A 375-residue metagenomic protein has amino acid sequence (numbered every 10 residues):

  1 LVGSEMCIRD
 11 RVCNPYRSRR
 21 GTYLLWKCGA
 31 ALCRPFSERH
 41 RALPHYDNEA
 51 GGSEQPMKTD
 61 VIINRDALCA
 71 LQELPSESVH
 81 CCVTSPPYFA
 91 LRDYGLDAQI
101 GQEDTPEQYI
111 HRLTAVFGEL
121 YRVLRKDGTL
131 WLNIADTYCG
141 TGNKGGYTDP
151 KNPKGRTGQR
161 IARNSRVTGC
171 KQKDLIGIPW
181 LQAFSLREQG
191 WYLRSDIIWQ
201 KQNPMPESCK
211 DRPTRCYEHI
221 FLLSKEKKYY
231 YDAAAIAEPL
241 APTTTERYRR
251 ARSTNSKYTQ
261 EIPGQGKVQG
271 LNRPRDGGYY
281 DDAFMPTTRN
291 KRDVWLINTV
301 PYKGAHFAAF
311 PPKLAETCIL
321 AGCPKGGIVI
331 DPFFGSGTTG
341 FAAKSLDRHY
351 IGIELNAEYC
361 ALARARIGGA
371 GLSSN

Functional and structural regions predicted by a protein language model:
L1-I8: Short, small-residue-biased leader/transition segments that mark boundaries at the very start of proteins
R9, N14-L25, L32-F36, Y46-L372: Core catalytic lobe of class I
L43: Charged DNA-binding/catalytic regions of mobile-element recombinases
N375: Acidic two-metal-ion nuclease catalytic site recognized across multiple nuclease folds, prominently DnaQ/RNase D-T
